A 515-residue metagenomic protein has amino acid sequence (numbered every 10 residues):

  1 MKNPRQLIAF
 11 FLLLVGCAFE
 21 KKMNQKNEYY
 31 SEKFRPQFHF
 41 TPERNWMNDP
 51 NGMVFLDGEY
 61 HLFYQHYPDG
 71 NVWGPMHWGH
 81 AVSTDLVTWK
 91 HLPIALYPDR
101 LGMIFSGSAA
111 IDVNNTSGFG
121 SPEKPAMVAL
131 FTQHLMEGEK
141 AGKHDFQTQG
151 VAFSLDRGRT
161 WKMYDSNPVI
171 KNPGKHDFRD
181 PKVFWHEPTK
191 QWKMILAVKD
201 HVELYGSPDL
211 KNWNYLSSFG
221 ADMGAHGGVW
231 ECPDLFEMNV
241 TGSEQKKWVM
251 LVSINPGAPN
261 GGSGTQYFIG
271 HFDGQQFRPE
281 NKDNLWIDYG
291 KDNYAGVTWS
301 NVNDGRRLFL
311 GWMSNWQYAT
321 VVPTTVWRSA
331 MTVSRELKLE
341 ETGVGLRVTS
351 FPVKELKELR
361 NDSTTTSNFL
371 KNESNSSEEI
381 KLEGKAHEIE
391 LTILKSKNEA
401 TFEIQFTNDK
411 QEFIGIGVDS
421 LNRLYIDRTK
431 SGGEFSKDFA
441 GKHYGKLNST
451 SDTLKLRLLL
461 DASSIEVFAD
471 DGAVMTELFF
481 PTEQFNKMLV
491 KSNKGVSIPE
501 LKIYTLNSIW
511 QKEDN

Functional and structural regions predicted by a protein language model:
M1-Q25: Bacterial Sec-dependent N-terminal signal peptides
L12-G16, G138, F480: Alpha-helical transmembrane segments and their juxtamembrane interfaces
E20-P181, W185-E231, N239-Y289, D304 (+5 more regions): Beta-rich carbohydrate-recognition and catalytic domains
G242, H271-D283, I287-N515: Beta-rich accessory regions
